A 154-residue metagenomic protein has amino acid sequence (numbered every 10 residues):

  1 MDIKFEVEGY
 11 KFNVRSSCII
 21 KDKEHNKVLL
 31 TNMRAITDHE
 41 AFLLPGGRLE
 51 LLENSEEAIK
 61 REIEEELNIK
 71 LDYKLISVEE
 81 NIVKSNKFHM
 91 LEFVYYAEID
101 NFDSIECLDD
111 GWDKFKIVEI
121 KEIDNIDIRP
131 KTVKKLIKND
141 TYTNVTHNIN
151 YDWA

Functional and structural regions predicted by a protein language model:
M1, I76-N81: Generic short beta-strand segments
M1-S17: Acidic, metal-coordinating catalytic segment for phosphate/diphosphate chemistry, firing primarily on the Nudix
Y10-F12, E40, K87-L91: Residue-level preference for beta-strand/loop junctions
S17-I19, K27-L29, V94-Y96: Residues embedded in well-ordered beta-strands
N26-E65: Conserved Nudix-box catalytic region and its N-terminal flanking loop in Nudix hydrolases and closely related
T37-A41, D110-A154: Nudix hydrolase/Nudix homology domain
L49-D72, N81-T132: Unchanged
